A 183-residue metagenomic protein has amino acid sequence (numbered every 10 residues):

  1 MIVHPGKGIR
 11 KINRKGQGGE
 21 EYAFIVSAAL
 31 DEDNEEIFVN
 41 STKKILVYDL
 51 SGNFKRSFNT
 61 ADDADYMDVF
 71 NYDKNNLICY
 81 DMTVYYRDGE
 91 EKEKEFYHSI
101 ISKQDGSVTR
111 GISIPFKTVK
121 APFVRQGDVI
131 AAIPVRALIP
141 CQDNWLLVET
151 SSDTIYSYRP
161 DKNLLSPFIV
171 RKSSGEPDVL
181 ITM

Functional and structural regions predicted by a protein language model:
M1, D31, E35-S41, N75-G89 (+2 more regions): Short beta-strand elements that form the blades of beta-propeller/WD-repeat-like and other beta-sheet-rich scaffold
V3-K7, D49-N53, S102-D105, R159-K162: Short loop/turn segments that connect beta-strands within beta-propeller blades
K7-T42, D62: Blade-loop segments of beta-propeller domains
R10-E21, T60-D63, S107-A132, L165-T182: Surface-exposed loop and turn segments in beta-propeller and other repeat-based domains that flank or scaffold
Y22-A29, D63-K74, P134-R136, P177-M183: Repeated scaffold domains used in trafficking and secretory/extracellular systems, primarily beta-propellers
S41, F54-R56: Internal alpha-helical transmembrane segments
T42, M67, K92-F96: Short, surface-exposed coil-to-beta transition loops
V47, E93-G106, S152-Y156: Beta-propeller blade signature
